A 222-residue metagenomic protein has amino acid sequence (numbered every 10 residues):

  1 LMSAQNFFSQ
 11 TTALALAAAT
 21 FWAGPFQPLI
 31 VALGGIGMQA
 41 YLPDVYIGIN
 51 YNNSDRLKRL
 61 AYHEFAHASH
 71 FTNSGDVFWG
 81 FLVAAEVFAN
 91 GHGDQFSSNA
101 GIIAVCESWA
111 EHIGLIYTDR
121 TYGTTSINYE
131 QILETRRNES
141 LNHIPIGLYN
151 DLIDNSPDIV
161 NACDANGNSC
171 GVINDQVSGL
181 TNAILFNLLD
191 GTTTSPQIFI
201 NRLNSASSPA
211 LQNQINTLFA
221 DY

Functional and structural regions predicted by a protein language model:
L1-D44, N52: Auxiliary, metal-adjacent structural segments of Zn-dependent hydrolase domains
L1-M2, D55-H67, L141-I153: Hydrophobic, aliphatic-enriched repeat segments that assemble into extended interaction scaffolds in large eukaryotic
A4-Q5, I49-Y51, F71-S74: Active-site-proximal beta-strand/loop segments in catalytic clefts of secreted hydrolases
N6-F7, T20, P25, E64 (+3 more regions): Intrinsic disorder/low-structure terminal segments
Y41-G48, E86-N90: Short, charged, low-hydrophobicity "junction" segments
V45-Y62, G101: Short pre-active-site segment immediately N-terminal to the catalytic Zn-binding motif
R59-D76, E107-E111, L115: Active-site recognition of the HExxH zinc-binding catalytic motif
V77-Y222: Replace "(M1/M4/M9/M12/WLM)" with "(e.g., M1/M4/M8/M9/M12/M26/WLM)" and add "not limited to" to clarify scope
